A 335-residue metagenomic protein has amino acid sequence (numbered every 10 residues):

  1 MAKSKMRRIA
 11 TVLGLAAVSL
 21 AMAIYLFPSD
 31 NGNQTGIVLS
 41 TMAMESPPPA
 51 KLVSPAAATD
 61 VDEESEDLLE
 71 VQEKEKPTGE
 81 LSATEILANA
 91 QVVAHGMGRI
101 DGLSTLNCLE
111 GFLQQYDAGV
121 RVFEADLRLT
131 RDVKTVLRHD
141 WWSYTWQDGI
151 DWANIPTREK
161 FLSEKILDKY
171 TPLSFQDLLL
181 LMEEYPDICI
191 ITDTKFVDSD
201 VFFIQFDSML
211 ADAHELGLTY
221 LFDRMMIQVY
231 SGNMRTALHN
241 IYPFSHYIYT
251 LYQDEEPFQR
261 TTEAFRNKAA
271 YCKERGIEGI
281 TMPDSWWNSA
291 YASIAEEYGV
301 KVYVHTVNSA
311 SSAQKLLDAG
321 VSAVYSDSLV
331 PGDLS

Functional and structural regions predicted by a protein language model:
K3-S335: Phosphate-group recognition and catalysis centered on beta-loop-alpha active-site segments
